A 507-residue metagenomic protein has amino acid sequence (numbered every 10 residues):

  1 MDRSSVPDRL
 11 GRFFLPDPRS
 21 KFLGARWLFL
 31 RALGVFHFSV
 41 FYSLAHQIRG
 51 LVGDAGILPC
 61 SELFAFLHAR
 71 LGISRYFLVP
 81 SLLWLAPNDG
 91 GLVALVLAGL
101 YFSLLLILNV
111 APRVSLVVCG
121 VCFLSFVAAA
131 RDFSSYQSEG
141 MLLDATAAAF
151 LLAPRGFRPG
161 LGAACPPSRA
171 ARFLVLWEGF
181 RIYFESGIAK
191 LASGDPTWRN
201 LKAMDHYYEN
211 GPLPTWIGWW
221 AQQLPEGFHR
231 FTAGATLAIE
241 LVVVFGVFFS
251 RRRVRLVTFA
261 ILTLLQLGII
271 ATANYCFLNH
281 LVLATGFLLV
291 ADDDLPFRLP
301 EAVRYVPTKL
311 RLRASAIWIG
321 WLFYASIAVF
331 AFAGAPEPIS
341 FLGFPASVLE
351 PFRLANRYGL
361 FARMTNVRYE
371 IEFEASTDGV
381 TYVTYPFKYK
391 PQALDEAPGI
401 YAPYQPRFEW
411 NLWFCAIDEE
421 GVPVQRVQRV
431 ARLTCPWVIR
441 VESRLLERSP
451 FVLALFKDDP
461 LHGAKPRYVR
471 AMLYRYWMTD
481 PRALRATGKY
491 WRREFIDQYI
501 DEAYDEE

Functional and structural regions predicted by a protein language model:
D2-E507: Alpha-helical membrane-anchoring segments
